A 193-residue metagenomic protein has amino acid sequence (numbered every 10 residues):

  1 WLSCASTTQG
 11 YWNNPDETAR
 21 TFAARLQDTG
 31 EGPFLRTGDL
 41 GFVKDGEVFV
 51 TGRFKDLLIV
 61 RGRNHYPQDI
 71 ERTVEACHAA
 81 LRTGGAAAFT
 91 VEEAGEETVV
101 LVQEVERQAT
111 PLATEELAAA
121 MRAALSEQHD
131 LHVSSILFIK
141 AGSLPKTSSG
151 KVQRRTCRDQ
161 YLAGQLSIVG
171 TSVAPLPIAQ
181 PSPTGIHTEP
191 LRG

Functional and structural regions predicted by a protein language model:
W1-V60: Conserved ATP-binding/catalytic segment of the ANL
T7, T21-F22, E47-T73, R107-L112 (+1 more regions): Adenylate-forming
Q9-N14, G32, R53, Q68 (+3 more regions): Active-site glycine/GP-rich loop and adjacent strand/helix microenvironment that borders small-molecule binding pockets
G38-L40, L57, T73-E106, H132-S135: C-terminal boundary motif of the adenylate-forming
F49-T51, P145, Q153: Generic structural signal for well-ordered beta-strand positions
G84-G85, E92, E97, S126-K151 (+1 more regions): AMP-binding/adenylate-forming catalytic domain of the ANL superfamily
T114-R122: Short amphipathic alpha-helices in soluble, non-transmembrane regions that often serve as interface/regulatory elements
D159-G193: Acidic/polar alpha-helix N-cap and adjacent early helical turns within long charge-rich amphipathic helices/linkers
